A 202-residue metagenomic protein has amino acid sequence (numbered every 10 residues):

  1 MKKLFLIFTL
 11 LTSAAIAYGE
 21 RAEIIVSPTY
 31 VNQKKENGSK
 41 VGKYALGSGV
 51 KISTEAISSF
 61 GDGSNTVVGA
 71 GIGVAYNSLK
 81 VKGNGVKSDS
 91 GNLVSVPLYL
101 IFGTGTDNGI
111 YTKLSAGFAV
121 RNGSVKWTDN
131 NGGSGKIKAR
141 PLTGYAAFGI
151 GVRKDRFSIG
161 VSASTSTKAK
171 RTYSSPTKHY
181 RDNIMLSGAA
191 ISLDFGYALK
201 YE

Functional and structural regions predicted by a protein language model:
L4-S13: Sec-dependent N-terminal signal peptides
A17-G69, L79-K82, A190-E202: Short glycine/proline- and aromatic-enriched beta-strand/turn motifs that initiate or cap beta-hairpins
R21, N32-K35, K40, A75-N77 (+1 more regions): Predominantly the C-terminal beta-signal and adjacent terminal strand-loop region of outer-membrane beta-barrel
P28-Y30, S48-S58, I72-V74, V96-T106 (+4 more regions): Residues on the lipid-exposed face of transmembrane beta-strands in outer-membrane beta-barrel proteins
N32, S39, V50-I52, S58 (+4 more regions): A subset of solvent-exposed loop/turn segments in beta-rich extracellular surface proteins, enriched in glycine
S64-I101: Mid-chain, structured segments of secreted extracytoplasmic proteins
